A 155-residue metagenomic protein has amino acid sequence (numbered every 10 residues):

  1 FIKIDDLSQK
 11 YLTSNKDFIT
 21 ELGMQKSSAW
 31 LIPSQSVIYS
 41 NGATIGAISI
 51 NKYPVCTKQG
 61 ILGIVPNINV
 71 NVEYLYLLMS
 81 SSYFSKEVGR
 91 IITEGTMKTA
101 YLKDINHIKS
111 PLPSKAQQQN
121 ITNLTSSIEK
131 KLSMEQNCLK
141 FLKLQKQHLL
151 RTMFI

Functional and structural regions predicted by a protein language model:
F1-S110: DNA target-recognition domains and sequence-specific DNA-contacting regions of bacterial/archaeal
D104-I155: Amphipathic alpha-helical coiled-coil/heptad-repeat segments
